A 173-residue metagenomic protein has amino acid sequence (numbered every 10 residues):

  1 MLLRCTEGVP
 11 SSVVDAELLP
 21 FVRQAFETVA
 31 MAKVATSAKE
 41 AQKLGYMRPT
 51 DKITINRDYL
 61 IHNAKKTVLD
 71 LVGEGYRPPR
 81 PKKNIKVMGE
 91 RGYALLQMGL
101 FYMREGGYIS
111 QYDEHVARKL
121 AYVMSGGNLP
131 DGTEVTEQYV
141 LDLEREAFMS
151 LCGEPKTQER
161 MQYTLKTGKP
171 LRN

Functional and structural regions predicted by a protein language model:
M1-T6: Catalytic or ion-translocation cores adjacent to nucleophile or general acid/base/metal-coordination motifs in diverse
V9-T28, A32-K33, S37, K43 (+2 more regions): Intrinsically disordered, low-complexity segments enriched in small/flexible residues
